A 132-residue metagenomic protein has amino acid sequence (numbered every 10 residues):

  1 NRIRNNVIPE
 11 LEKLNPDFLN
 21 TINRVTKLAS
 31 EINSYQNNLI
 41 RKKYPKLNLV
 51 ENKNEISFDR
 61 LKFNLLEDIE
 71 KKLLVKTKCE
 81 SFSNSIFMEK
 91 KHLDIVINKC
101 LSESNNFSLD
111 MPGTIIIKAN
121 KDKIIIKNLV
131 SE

Functional and structural regions predicted by a protein language model:
N1: RNase H-like two-metal-ion nuclease catalytic core shared by retroviral integrases and related mobile-element nucleases
R4-I8, E12, N20-E132: AMP-forming adenylation/ATP pyrophosphatase catalytic core
